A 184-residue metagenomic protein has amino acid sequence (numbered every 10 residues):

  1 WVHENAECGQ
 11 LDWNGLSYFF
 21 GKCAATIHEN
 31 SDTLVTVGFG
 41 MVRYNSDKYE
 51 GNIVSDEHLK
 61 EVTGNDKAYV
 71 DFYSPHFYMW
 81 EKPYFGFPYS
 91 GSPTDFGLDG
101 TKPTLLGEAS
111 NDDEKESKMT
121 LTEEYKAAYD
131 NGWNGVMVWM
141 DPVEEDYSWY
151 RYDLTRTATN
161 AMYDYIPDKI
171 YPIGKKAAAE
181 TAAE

Functional and structural regions predicted by a protein language model:
W1-N134, V138-V143, S148-W149, R156: Extracellular glycoside hydrolase catalytic/binding regions
T104-L105, G135-M137, V143-E184: Aromatic- and carboxylate-lined catalytic core of secreted/periplasmic carbohydrate-active enzymes
